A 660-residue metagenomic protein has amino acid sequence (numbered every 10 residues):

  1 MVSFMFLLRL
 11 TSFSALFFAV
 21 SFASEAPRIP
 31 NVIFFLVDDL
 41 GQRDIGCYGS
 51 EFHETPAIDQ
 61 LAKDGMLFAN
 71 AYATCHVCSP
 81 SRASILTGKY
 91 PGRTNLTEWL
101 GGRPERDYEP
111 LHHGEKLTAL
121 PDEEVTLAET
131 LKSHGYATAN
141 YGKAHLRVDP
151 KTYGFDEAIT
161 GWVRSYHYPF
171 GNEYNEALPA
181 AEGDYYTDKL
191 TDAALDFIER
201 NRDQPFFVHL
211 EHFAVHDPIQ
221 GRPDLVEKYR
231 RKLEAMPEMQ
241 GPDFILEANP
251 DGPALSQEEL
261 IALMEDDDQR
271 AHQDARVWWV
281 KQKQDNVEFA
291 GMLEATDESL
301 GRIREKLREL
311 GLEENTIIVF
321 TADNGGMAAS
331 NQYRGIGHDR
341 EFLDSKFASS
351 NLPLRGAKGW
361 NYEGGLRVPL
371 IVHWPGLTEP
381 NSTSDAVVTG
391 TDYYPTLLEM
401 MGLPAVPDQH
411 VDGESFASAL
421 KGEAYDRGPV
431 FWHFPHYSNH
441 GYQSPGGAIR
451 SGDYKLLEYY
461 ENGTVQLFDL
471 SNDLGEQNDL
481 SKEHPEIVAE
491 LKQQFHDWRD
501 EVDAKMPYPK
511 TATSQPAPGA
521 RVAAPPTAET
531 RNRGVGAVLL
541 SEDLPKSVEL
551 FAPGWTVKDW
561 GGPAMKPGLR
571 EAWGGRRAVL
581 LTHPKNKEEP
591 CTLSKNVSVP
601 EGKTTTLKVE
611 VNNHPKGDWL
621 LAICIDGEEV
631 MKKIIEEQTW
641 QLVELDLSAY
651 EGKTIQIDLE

Functional and structural regions predicted by a protein language model:
R28-I33, D64-A69, H134-T138, D156 (+5 more regions): Loop/turn elements at helix/coil->beta-strand transitions in domains of secreted/extracellular proteins
L40-H53, R147, T152, E157-T389 (+7 more regions): Active-site-proximal cap/lid insertion segments
Q42-T126, T130-Y136, P150-N172: Active-site segment of extracytoplasmic enzymes that catalyze sulfate/phosphate-ester chemistry
D543-A578: Extracellular glycan-recognition surfaces and repeat-rich motifs
R577-E601, Q641-E644: Short beta-strands within extracellular/lumenal beta-sheet-rich domains
N586-E588, V599-K603, E610-L620: Extended, low-complexity, turn-rich repeat/linker tracts enriched in Gly/Pro/Ser/Thr and Asp/Glu that occur
T605-V611, I655-E660: Extracellular beta-strand-rich recognition modules
D618-I655, E660: Extracellular carbohydrate recognition and processing domains and analogous Trp-centered ligand-binding platforms
